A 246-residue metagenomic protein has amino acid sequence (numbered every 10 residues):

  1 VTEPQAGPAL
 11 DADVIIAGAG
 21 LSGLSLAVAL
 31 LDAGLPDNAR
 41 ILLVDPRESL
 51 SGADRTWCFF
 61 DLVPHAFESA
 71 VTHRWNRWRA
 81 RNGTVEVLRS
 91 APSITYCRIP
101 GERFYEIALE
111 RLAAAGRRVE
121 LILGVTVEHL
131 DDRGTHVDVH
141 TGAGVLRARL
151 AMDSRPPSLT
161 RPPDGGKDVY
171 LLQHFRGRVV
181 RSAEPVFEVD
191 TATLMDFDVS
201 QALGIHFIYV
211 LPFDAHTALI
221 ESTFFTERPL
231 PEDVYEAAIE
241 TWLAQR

Functional and structural regions predicted by a protein language model:
V1: Glycine/serine-rich phosphate-binding loop and adjoining beta1-alpha1 elements at the start of nucleotide-handling
P4-L42: N-terminal Rossmann-like FAD-binding beta1-loop-alpha1 element of flavoenzymes
L10, H73, L146: Structured loop/turn residues at beta-strand edges in well-structured enzyme cores
A12-V14, G18, S22, P92 (+4 more regions): Conserved aromatic-histidine-acidic binding/catalytic patches
A29, A33, R111-R246: Predominantly flavin-linked oxidoreductase catalytic cores and closely associated redox partners
A29-V85: N-terminal FAD cofactor-binding segment of flavoenzymes
D61-T135: A conserved beta-strand/loop capping segment in the N-terminal third of enzymes that catalyze redox or closely related
